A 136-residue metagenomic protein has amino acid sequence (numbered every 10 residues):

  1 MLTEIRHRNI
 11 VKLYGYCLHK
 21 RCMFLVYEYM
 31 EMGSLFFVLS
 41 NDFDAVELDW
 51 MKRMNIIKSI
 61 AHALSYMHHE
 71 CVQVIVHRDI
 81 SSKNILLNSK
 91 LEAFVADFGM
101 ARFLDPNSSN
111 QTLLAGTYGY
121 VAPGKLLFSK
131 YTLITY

Functional and structural regions predicted by a protein language model:
M1-Y136: Conserved eukaryotic protein kinase-like
